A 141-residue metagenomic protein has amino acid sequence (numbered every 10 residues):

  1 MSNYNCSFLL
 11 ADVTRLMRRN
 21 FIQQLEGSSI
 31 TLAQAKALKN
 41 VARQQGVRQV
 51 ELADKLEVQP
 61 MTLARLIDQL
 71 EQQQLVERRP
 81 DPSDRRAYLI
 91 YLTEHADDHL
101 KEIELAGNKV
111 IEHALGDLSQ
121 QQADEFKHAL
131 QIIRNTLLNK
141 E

Functional and structural regions predicted by a protein language model:
M1-S2, D81, E141: N-terminal intrinsically disordered/low-complexity leader segments
M1-S28, L137: N-terminal leader segment of winged-helix/HTH proteins
A11, K39, D54, K101 (+1 more regions): A cross-family signal for key residues in well-ordered alpha-helices that form functional helical elements
R15, R19-T62: N-terminal helix-turn-helix DNA-binding core of bacterial DNA-binding proteins
R18, Q69-Q131: Charged, amphipathic alpha-helical coiled-coil/dimerization segments
P60-L63, I67, I111: Anionic, Ser/Thr-rich low-complexity intrinsically disordered regions
N135-E141: Generic C-terminal helix-cap and adjacent flexible tail
